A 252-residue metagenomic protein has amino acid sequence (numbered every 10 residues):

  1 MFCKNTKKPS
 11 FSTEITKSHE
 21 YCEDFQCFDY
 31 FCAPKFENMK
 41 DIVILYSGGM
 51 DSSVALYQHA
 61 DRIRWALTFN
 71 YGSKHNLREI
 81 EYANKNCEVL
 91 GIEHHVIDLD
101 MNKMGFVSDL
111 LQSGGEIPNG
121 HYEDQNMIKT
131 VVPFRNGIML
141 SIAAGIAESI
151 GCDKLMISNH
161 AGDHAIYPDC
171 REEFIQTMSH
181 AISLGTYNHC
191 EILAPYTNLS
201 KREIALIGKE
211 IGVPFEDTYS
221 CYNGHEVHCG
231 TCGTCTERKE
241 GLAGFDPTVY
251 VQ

Functional and structural regions predicted by a protein language model:
K7, T13-P34: Short, low-complexity, charge-dense intrinsically disordered segments
H19, D24, D29, T218 (+1 more regions): Mature extracytoplasmic/luminal segments of secretory-pathway proteins
N38-G212: ATP-dependent adenylation/nucleotidyltransferase module used to activate substrates
S141, Y219-E240: Local cysteine-cluster metal-coordination motifs and their immediate loop/turn environment, predominantly Fe-S cluster
I207-E210, F215-H225: Short, intrinsically disordered, charge-biased short linear motifs at domain edges
V213, K239-A243: A polyampholytic, Gly/Pro-enriched intrinsically disordered region
G224-H225, D246-Q252: Short cysteine/histidine-rich metal-coordination sites, predominantly Zn2+-binding motifs
